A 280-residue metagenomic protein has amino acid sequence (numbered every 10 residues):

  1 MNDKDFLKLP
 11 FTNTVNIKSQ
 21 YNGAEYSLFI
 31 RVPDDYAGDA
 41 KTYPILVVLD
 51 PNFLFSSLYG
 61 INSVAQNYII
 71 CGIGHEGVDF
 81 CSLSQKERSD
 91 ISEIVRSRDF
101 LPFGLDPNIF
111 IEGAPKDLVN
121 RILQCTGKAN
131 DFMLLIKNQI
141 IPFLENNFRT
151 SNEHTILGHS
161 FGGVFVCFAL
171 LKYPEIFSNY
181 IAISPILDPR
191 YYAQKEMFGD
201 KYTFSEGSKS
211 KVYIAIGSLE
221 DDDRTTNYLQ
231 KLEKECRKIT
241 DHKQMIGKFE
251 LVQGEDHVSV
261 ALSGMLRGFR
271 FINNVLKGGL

Functional and structural regions predicted by a protein language model:
M1-Y43: A domain-start/cap signature at the N-terminus of enzymes
T42-L135, Q139, F143-N147: Serine-hydrolase catalytic machinery in alpha/beta-hydrolase-like enzymes
H75, I181-P189, S218: Active-site nucleophile loop of the alpha/beta-hydrolase fold
F148-H159, Y180: Alpha/beta-hydrolase fold nucleophile elbow
G158-G162, V166: Gly/Ala-rich beta-loop-alpha elbow adjacent to hydrolase catalytic centers
F168-S178: Conserved hydrolase catalytic core segment
D188-H257, A261-S263: The feature captures the conserved acid-bearing segment of alpha/beta-hydrolase catalytic domains
G264-L280: Catalytic active-site module of serine/aspartate enzymes centered on a nucleophile-bearing elbow/loop
